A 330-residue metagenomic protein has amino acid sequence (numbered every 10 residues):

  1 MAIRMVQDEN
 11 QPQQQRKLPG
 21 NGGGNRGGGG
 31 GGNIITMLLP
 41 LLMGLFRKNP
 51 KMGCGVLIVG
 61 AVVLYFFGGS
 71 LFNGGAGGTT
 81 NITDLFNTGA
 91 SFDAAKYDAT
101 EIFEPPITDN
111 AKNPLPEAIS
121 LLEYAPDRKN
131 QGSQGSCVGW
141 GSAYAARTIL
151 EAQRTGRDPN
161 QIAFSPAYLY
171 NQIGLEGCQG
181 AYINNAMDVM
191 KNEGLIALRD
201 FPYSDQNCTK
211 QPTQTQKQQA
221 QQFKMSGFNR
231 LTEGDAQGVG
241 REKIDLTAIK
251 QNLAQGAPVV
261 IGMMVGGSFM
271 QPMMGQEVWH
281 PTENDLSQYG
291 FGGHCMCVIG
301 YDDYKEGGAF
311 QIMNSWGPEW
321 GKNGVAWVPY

Functional and structural regions predicted by a protein language model:
M1-G135, G139-T155, C178-D188, N192-L198: Structured alpha-helical subdomains that flank or immediately precede key functional sites
A2-E9, I82-D93, A99-E117, I173-M313 (+1 more regions): Predominantly the structural core of cysteine protease catalytic domains
L122-A125, P159-I173, Q221-N229: Short, conserved helix/loop micro-motifs enriched in His/Cys and acidic residues
R154-A163, D200-S204: Short, glycine/acidic-rich hinge or "gate" loops at secondary-structure transitions that mediate conformational
